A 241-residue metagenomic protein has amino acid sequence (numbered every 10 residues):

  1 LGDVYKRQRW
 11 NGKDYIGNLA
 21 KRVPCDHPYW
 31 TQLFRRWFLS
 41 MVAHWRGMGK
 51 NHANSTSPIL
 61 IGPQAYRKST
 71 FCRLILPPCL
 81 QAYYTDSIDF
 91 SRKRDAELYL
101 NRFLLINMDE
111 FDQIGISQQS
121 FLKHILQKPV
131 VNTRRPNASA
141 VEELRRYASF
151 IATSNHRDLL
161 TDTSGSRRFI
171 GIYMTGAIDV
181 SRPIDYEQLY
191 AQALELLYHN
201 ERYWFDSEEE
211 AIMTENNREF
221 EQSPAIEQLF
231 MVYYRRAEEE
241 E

Functional and structural regions predicted by a protein language model:
L1-Y5: Short, small-residue-biased leader/transition segments that mark boundaries at the very start of proteins
R7-N18, S164-F169, R202-Y203: Short, compositionally biased low-complexity segments
R9-K13, G115, Y186, S223: Generic alpha-helical segment signature
W10-L33: Dynamic helix-loop-helix/coil hinge segments at AAA+ ATPase domain boundaries and subdomain interfaces
D14-A20, C72-L76, S207-E210: A short alpha-helix capping/helix-loop junction motif
N18-C25, G176-A177, I212-N217: Short hinge/gating elements
D26-A191, L197: Conserved NTP-binding/hydrolysis core of motor NTPases
E201-E241: DNA transaction DNA-binding modules
